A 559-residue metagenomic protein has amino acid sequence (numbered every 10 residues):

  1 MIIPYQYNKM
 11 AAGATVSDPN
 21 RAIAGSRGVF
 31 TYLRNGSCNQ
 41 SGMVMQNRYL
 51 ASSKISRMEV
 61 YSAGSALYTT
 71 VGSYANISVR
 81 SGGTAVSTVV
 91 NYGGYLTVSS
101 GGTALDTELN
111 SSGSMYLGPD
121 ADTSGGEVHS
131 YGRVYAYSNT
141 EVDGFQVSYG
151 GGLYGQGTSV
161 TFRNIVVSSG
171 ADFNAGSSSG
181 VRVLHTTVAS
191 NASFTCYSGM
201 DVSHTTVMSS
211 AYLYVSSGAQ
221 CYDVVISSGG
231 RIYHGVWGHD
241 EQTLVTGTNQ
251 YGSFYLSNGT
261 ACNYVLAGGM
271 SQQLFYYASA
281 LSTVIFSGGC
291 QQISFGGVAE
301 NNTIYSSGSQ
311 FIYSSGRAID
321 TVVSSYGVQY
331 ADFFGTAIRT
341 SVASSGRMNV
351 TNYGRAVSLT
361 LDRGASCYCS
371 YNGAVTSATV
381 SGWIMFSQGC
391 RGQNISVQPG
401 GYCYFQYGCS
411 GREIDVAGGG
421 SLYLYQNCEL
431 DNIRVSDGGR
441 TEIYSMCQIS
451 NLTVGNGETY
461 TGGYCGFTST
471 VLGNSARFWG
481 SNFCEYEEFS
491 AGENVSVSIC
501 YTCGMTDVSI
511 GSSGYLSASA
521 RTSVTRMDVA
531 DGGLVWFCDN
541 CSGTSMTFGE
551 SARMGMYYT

Functional and structural regions predicted by a protein language model:
M1-E429, R434-Q448, T453-G504, S509-T559: Extracellular beta-strand-rich, repetitive "passenger/adhesive" scaffolds that bind or process carbohydrates
